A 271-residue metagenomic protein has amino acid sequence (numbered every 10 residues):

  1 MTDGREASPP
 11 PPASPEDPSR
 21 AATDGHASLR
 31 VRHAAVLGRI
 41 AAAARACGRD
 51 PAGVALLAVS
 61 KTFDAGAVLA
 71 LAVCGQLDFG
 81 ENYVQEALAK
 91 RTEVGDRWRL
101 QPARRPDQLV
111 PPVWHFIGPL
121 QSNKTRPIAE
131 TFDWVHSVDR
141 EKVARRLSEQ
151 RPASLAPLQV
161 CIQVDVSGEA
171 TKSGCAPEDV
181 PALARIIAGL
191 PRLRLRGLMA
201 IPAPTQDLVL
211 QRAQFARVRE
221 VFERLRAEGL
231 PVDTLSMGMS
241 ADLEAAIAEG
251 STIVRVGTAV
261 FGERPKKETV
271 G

Functional and structural regions predicted by a protein language model:
T2-A241, I247-E249, F261-E263: Conserved alpha/beta-domain cores
S251-T269: Gly/Pro- and small hydrophobic-enriched strand-loop and loop-to-helix capping segments that sit at the rims
